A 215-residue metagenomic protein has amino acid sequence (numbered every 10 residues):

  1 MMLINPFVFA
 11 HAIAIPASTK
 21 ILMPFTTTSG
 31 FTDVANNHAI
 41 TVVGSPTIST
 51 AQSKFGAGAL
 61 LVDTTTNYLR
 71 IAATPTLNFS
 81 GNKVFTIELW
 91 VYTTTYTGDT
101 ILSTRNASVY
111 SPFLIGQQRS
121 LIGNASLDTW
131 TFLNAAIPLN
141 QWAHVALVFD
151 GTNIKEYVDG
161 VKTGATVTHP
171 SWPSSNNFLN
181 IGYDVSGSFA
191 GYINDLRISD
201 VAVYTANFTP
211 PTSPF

Functional and structural regions predicted by a protein language model:
M1-L22, T27-N37, F55, K155 (+2 more regions): Extended recognition patches within non-cytosolic domains
N5, F9, A14-P16, A35 (+5 more regions): Residues marking helix boundaries in flexible regions
P16-K20, F31-T32, T66-I122, L139 (+5 more regions): Extracellular glycan-recognition modules
L22, A59, R70, I101 (+2 more regions): Conserved beta-strand positions that form and line the central face of beta-propeller blades
L22-T26, V34, V43, S49 (+7 more regions): Small disulfide-bonded, cysteine-rich extracellular recognition modules and tandem repeats
N36-T66, I87-T97, S111-P170: Extracellular glycan-interaction surfaces
I40-T41, D99, G182, G191: Glycine-centered structural positions embedded in regular secondary structure
T166-Y192: Flexible glycan-contacting loops in extracellular carbohydrate-active proteins
